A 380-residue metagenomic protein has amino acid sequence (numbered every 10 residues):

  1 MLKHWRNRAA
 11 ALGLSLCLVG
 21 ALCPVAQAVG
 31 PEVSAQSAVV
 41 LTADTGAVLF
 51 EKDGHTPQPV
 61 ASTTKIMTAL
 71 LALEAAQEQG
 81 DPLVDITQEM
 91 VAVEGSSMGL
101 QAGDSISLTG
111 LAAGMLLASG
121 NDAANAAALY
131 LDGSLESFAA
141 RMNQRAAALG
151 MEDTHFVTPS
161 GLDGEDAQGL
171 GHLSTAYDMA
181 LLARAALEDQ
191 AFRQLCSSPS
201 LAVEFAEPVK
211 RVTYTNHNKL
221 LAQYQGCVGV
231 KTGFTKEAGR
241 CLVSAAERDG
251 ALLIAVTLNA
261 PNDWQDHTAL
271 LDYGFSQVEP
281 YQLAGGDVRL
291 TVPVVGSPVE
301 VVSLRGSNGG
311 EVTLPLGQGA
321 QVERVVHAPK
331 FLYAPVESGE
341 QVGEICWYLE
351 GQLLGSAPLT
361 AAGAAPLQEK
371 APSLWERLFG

Functional and structural regions predicted by a protein language model:
L2-G13: Bacterial N-terminal signal peptides that target proteins for export
N7-A9, I66, R248: Hydrophobic alpha-helical segments, especially transmembrane helices and their immediate juxtamembrane helical caps
L16-Q27: C-terminal segment of classical bacterial N-terminal signal peptides
A26-Q190: Active-site-adjacent loops and short helices of periplasmic peptidoglycan-processing enzymes
Q168-G380: Domain-terminus/edge residues, biased toward the C-terminal soluble/receptor-binding domains of extracytoplasmic
